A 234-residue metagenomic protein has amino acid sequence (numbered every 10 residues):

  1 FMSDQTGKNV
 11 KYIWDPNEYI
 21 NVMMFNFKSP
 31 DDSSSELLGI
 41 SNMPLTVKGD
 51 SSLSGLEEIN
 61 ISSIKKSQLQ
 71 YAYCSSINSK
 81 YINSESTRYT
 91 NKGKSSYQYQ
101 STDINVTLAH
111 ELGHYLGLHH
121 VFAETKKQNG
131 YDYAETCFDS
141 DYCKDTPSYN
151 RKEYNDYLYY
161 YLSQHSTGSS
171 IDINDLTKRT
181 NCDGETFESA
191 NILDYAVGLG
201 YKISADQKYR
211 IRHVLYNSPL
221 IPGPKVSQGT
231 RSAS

Functional and structural regions predicted by a protein language model:
F1-A109, Y115-E135, D139-C143, P147-S148: Metzincin-family zinc-dependent endopeptidase catalytic domain
E111-Y115, H119, V214-I221: Structured segments of extracytoplasmic/periplasmic soluble domains in secreted or envelope-associated proteins
E124-S234: Replace "(M1/M4/M9/M12/WLM)" with "(e.g., M1/M4/M8/M9/M12/M26/WLM)" and add "not limited to" to clarify scope
